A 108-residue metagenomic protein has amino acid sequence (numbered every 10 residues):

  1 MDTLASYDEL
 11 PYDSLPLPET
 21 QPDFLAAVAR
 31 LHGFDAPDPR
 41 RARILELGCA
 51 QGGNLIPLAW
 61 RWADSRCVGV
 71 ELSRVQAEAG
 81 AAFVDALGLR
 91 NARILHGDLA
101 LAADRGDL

Functional and structural regions predicted by a protein language model:
E9, L17-R41: Conserved alpha-helix/loop element of class I SAM-dependent methyltransferases that forms part of the SAM/SAH-binding
R40-A50: Conserved class I S-adenosyl-L-methionine
Q51-D64: Conserved SAM-binding loop of SAM-dependent methyltransferases across substrates and taxa, primarily the Class I
V68: Conserved beta-strand positions in the Rossmann-like core of class I SAM-dependent methyltransferases
S73: Conserved SAM/SAH-binding beta-strand->alpha-helix loop
G80-A81: Conserved SAM-binding loop
G88-L101: Conserved SAM-binding strand-loop segment of SAM-dependent methyltransferases
A103-L108: A short acidic, Gly/Pro-enriched loop at the edge of an enzyme's catalytic core that lines a small-molecule cofactor
